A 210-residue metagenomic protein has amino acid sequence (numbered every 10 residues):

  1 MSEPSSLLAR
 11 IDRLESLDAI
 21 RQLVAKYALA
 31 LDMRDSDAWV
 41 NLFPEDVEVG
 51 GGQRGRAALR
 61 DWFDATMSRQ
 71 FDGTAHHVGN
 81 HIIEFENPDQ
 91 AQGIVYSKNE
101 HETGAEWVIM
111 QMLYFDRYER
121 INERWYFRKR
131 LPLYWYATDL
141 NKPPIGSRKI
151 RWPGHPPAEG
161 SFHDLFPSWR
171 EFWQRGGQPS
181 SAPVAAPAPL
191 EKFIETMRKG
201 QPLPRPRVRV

Functional and structural regions predicted by a protein language model:
M1-L29, M33, N41-L42: Short, low-complexity N-terminal intrinsically disordered segments enriched in polar/charged residues
L14-D18, F71, A105: Short helix-capping and inter-helix turn/linker motifs at the boundaries of alpha-helical repeat units
L31, F43, S97-N99, L131-Y134: Short beta-strand segments enriched in hydrophobic/aromatic residues within well-folded beta-rich domains
S36-T103: A solvent-exposed, acidic/Ser-Thr-rich amphipathic alpha-helical stretch
H76-V78, V108-Y114: Short, surface-exposed coil-to-beta transition loops
Q92, L113-P144, R148, G154-E159: Short beta-strand edge/turn micro-motifs at domain boundaries
K149-V210: A hydrophobic membrane-anchoring alpha-helix module
